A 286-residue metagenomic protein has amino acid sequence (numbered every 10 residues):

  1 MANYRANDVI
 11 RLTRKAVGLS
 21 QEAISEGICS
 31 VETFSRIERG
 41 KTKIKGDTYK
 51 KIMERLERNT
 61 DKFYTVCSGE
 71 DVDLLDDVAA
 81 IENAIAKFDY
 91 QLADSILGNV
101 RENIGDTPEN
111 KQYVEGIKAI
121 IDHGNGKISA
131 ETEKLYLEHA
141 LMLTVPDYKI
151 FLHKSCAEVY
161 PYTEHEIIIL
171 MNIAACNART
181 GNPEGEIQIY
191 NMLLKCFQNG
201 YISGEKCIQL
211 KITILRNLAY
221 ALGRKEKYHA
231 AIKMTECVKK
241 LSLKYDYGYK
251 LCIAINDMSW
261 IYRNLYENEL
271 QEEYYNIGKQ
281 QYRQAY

Functional and structural regions predicted by a protein language model:
M1-A16: A short, Lys/Arg-rich alpha-helix, primarily the initiator
V17, K87, N125-K127, T180 (+3 more regions): Structural motif corresponding to the intra-repeat A-B loop/turn of tetratricopeptide repeats
V17-R36: Short alpha-helical DNA-recognition segment
C29, S68-G69, G105-P108, P161 (+4 more regions): Structural signature of alpha-solenoid helical repeat scaffolds
D47-K62: DNA major-groove recognition helix of helix-turn-helix/homeodomain DNA-binding modules
L75, A79, N110-I121, H165-N172 (+2 more regions): "A position-specific structural signal for the A-helix of alpha-solenoid helical repeats
A93, T132-E133, E186, A231 (+1 more regions): Single-residue signature of alpha-solenoid repeat helices
L97-N103, E138-K149, N191-I202, T235-D246 (+1 more regions): Amphipathic alpha-helical segments of tetratricopeptide repeats
